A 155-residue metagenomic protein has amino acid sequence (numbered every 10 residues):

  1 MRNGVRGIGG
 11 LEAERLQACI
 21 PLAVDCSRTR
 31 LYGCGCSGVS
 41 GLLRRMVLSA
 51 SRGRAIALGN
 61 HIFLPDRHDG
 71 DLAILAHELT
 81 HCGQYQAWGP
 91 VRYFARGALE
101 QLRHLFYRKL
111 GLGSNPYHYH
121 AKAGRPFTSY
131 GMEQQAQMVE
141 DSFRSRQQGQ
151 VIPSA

Functional and structural regions predicted by a protein language model:
M1-R2: A short, surface-exposed helix-loop junction/capping segment
V5-C34, G38-R45, A50-G53, Y93-A155: Metalloprotease/metallohydrolase-associated module, dominated by Zn2+-dependent proteases
C34-G38, I62, D69-G70, T80 (+2 more regions): Short, solvent-exposed loop/turn segments at secondary-structure junctions
V47-A76, Q86, G124-T128: Short pre-active-site segment immediately N-terminal to the catalytic Zn-binding motif
R67, L79-A98: Catalytic Zn2+-binding segment of zinc metalloproteases
